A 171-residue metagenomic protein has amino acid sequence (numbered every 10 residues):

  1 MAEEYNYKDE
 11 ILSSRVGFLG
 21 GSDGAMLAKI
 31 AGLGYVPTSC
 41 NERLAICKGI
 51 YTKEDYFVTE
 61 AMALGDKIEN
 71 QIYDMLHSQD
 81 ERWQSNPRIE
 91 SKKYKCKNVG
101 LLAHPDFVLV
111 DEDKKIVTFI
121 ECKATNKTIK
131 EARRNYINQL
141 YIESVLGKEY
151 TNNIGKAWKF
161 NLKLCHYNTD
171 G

Functional and structural regions predicted by a protein language model:
M1-M75, Q79: Charged, glycine-rich intrinsically disordered N-terminal tails and low-complexity linkers that flank
M62, D80-P105, L109-G171: Nucleic-acid nuclease catalytic cores
